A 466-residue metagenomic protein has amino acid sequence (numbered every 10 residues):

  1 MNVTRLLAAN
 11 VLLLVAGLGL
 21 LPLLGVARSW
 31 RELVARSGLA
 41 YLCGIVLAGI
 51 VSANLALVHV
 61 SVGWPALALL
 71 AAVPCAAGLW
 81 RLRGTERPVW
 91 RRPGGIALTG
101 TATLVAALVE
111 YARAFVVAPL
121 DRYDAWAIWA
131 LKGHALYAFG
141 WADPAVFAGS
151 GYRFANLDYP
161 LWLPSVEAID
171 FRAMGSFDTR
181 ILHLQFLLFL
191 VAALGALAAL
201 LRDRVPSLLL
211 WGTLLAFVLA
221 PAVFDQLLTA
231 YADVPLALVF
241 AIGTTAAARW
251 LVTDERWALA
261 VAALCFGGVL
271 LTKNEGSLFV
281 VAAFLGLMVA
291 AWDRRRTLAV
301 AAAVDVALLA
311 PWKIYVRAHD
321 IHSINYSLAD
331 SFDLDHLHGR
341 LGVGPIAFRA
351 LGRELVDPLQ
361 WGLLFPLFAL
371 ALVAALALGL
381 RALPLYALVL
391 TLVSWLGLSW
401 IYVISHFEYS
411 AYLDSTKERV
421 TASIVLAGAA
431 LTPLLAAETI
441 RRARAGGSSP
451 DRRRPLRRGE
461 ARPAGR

Functional and structural regions predicted by a protein language model:
M1-W90: Membrane-embedded, hydrophobic transmembrane alpha-helices
A16-G17, A192, A196-A198, L215 (+4 more regions): Specific aromatic-rich, kink-prone transmembrane helix
R31-S37, F177-T179, L197-L219: Transmembrane-helix signature of polytopic, membrane-embedded enzymes that assemble or transfer cell-envelope glycans
V73-G84, I181-R204: Transmembrane-helix motifs of polytopic, lipid-linked glycan transferases
R91-G94, R202-L209, T253-W257, A291-V300 (+4 more regions): Membrane-interface helix-loop-helix junctions at transmembrane boundaries of multi-pass membrane enzymes, predominantly
L108-R113, A118, F139, V281-A282 (+2 more regions): Membrane-lumen/periplasm interface segments of specific transmembrane helices in polyprenyl phosphate-linked
L190-L201, M288, D357-T391, T432-L435 (+1 more regions): Hydrophobic, aromatic-rich transmembrane alpha-helices and their immediate juxtamembrane boundary segments
T213-L214, V218, A246-A247, A258-N274 (+2 more regions): Membrane-interface alpha helices of multi-pass inner-membrane proteins
